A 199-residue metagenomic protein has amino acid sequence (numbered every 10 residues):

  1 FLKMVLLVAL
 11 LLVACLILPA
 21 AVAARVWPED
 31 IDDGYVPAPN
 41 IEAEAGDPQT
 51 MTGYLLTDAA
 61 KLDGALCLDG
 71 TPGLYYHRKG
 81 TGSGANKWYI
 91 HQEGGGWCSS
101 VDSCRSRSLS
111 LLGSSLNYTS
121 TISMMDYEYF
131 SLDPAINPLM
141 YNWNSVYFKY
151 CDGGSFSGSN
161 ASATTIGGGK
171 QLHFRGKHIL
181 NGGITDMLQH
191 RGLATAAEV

Functional and structural regions predicted by a protein language model:
V5-A24: Cleavable N-terminal signal peptides of Sec/SRP-targeted secreted and luminal proteins
V22-W88, Q92, S99: Signal-peptide-cleavage-adjacent N-terminal segments of secreted and extracellular proteins
G80-R191: Active-site machinery of serine-nucleophile hydrolases
A194-V199: Alpha/beta-hydrolase fold nucleophile elbow
